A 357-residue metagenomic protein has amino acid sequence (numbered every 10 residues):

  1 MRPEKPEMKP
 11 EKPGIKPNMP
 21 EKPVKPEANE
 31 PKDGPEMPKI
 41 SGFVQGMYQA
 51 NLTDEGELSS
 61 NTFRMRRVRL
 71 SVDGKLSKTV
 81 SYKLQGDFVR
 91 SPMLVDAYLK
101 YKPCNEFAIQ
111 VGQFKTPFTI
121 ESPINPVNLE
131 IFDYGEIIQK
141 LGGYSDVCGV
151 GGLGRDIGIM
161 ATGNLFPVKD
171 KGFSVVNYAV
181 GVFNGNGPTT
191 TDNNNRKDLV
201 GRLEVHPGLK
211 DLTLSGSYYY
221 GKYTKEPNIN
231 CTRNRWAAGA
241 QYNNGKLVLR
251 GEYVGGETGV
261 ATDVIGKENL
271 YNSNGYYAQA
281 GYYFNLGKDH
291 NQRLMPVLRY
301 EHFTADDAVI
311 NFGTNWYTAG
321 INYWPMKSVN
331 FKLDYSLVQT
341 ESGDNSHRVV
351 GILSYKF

Functional and structural regions predicted by a protein language model:
M1-Q45: N-terminal periplasmic/intermembrane-space "pro-region" immediately following the signal or transit peptide
R2-K5, K9, M19, K25 (+5 more regions): Intrinsically disordered, low-complexity regulatory regions of eukaryotic regulatory proteins
K5-M8, K12, N18-E21, T62-M65 (+3 more regions): General helical secondary-structure elements
M8-E11, I15-N18, V72, G256 (+2 more regions): A periodicity- and composition-biased signal for non-globular, repetitive helical segments
P10, K16, K39, S60-N61 (+4 more regions): A general, composition-driven signal for non-globular sequence regions
K16-P31, S174-N186, V248-D263, K267-L270: Short, charged N-terminal helix-start/capping segments
P31-P188, N193-V200, E204-T213, Y277 (+4 more regions): Outer membrane beta-barrel
E55-E57, K83, Y101-K102, Q113 (+2 more regions): Outer-membrane beta-barrel pore domains
